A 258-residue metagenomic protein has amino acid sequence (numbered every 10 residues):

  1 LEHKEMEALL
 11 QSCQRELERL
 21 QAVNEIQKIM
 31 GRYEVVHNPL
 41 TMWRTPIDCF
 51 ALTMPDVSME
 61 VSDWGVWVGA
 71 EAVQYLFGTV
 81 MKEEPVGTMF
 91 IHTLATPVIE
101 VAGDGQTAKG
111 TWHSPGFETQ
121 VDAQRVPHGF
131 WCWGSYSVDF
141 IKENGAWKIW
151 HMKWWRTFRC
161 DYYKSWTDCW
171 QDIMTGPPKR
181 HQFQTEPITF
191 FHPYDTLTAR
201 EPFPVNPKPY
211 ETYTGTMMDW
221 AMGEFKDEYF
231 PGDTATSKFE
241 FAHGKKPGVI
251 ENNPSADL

Functional and structural regions predicted by a protein language model:
L1-G31, A146-L258: Terminal "cap-and-tail" regions of soluble proteins that handle hydrophobic small molecules
R19, K28-C49: Short acidic-aromatic low-complexity motifs
W43-F117: A solvent-exposed, acidic/Ser-Thr-rich amphipathic alpha-helical stretch
L94-I99, S135-I141: Hydrophobic/aromatic beta-strand elements that line small-molecule binding cavities or substrate pockets in beta-rich
G105-K109, W131-W133, K142-I149: Coil-to-beta-strand transition motifs
S114-E118, F140-K142, R156: Beta-strand elements of well-folded, non-transmembrane domains
F117-F130, F158-D161: Short, cysteine-centered beta-strand-loop-beta hairpins and adjacent loop/turn segments enriched in charged/polar
F130-S135, W155: Conserved helix-adjacent loop modules within structured domains
